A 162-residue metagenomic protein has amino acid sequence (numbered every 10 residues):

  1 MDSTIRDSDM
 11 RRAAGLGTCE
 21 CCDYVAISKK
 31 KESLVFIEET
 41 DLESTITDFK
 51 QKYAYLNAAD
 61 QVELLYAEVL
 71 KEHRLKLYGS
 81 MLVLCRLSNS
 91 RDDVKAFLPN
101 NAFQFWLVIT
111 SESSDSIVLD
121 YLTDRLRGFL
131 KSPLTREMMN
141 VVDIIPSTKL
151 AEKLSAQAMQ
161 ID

Functional and structural regions predicted by a protein language model:
M1-C22, Q160-D162: Basic, amphipathic N-terminal segments that precede the first structured/catalytic domain
S3-D9, S28, D41, I109-S111: Short, flexible loop/turn elements at secondary-structure junctions
G15, I27, V94-L98: Short, charge-rich binding segments
G17, E32, L134-E137: Generic secretory/membrane-interface signal
C19-C21, E32, L75, N100: Short connector loops at helix/strand junctions that flank enzyme active sites, especially segments positioning acidic
Y24-A26, S33-D41, S80: Conserved catalytic cores of phosphodiester-cleaving nucleases, focusing on short active-site segments
L42-S111: Catalytic cores of nucleic-acid endonucleases
F97-D162: Short, low-complexity, polybasic intrinsically disordered segments
